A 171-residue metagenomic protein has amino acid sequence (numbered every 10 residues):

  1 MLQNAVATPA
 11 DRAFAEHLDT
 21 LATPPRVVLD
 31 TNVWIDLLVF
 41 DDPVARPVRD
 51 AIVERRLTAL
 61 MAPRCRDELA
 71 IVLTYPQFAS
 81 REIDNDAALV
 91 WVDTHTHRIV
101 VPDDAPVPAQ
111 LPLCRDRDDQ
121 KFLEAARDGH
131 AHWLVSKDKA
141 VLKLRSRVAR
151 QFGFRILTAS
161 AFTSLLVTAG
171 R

Functional and structural regions predicted by a protein language model:
M1-M61: Short, well-structured N-terminal submotif of metal-dependent ribonuclease cores
A10, P112, G129-W133, K139-R171: Acidic, PIN/NYN-like endoribonuclease modules and their adjacent C-terminal/linker elements
W34-I35, D67-E68, V141-K143: Short, active-site-adjacent cap segments at secondary-structure transitions
L38-V39, L73, R145: Short, flexible helix/strand-to-coil boundary loops that buttress conserved ligand/catalytic motifs in alpha/beta
A45-D50, L89, F122-L123: Short amphipathic alpha-helical segments and helix-helix/interface helices
A51-R56, P63-A109: PIN-domain endoribonuclease scaffold, especially VapC-family toxins
A62, K137: Replace "coordinates the UDP/GDP/TDP-sugar" with "coordinates nucleotide-activated sugar donors
H97-W133, K143: Active-site neighborhoods of divalent-metal-dependent phosphate/nucleic-acid chemistry enzymes
